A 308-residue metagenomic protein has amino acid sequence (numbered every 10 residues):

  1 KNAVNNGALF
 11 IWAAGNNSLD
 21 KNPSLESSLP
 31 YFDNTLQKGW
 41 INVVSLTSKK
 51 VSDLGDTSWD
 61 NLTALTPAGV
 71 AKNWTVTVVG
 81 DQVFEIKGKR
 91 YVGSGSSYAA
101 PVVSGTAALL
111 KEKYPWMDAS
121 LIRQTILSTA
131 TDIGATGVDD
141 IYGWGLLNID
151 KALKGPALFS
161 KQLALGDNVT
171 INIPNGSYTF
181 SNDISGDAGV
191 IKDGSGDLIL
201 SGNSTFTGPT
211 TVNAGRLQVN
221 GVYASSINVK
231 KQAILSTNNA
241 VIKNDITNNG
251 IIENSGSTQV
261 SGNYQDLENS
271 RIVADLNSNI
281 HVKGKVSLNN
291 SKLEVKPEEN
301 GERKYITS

Functional and structural regions predicted by a protein language model:
K1-L9, S27-T35, G39: Catalytic-core regions built around general acid/base machinery
I11-G15, V43-V44: Active-site neighborhood of phospho(di)ester-bond hydrolases with catalytic His/Asp-centered motifs
N17-K21: Active-site environment of divalent metal-dependent phosphoester hydrolases
P30-E112, W116: Extracellular S/T/G-rich loop segment that most often corresponds to the catalytic His/Ser-adjacent loop
G39-N42, K113-Y178, N182: C-terminal subdomain of the subtilisin-like protease fold in secreted/lumenal serine endopeptidases
K89, S96, V102, L109-E112 (+1 more regions): Extracellular repeat-rich scaffold modules on cell surfaces
I173, A233-T307: Extracellular beta-strand/loop-rich repeat segments of large surface/secreted proteins
